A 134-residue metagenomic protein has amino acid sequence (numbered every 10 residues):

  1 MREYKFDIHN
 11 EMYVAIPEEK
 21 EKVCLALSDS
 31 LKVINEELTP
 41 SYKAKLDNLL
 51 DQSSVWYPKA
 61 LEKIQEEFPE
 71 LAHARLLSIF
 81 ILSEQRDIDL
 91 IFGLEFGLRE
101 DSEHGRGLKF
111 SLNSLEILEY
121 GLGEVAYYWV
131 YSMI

Functional and structural regions predicted by a protein language model:
M1-M12, I16-E18, R86-I134: Acidic, proline/glycine-rich low-complexity IDRs
N10, K59, E66, E70-L77 (+2 more regions): Non-transmembrane "mature" sequence context
E19-A72: Short, well-structured hydrophobic secondary-structure segments
D51, I81, E95-G97: Short, well-ordered helical secondary-structure segments
H73-D87: Short amphipathic beta-strand and strand-loop transition segments with alternating hydrophobic
